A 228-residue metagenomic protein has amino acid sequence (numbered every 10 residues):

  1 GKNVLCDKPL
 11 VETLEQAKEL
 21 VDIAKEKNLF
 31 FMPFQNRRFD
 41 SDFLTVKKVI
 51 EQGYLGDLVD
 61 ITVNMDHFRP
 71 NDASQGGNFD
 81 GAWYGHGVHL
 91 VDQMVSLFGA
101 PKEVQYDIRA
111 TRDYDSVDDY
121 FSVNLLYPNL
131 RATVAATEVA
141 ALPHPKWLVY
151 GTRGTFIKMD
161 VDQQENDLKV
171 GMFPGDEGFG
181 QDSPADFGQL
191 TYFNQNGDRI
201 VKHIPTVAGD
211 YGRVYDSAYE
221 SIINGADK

Functional and structural regions predicted by a protein language model:
G1, K27, L55, I223-K228: Short, intrinsically disordered, charge-balanced linker/junction segments flanking boundaries in proteins
G1-Q35: Beta-strand-loop-alpha-helix segment that lines the small-molecule cofactor/substrate pocket of alpha/beta enzymes
L20, V46, S217: Aromatic/hydrophobic pocket-lining residues that form π-stacking "cages" and hydrophobic walls in ligand
F30, R37-Y114: Predominantly a Rossmann-like dinucleotide-binding segment in NAD(P)-dependent oxidoreductases
V88, L130, A135-P143, T206: Glycine-rich phosphate/pyrophosphate-binding beta-alpha loops
D115-F121: A short, glycine/Asx- and small/polar-enriched loop/turn that sits immediately N-terminal to a beta-strand
V123-N129, V149-T152: Active-site beta-strand termini and strand-to-loop segments that position acidic
L148-K228: C-terminal glycine/acidic-rich active-site capping loop/insertion
